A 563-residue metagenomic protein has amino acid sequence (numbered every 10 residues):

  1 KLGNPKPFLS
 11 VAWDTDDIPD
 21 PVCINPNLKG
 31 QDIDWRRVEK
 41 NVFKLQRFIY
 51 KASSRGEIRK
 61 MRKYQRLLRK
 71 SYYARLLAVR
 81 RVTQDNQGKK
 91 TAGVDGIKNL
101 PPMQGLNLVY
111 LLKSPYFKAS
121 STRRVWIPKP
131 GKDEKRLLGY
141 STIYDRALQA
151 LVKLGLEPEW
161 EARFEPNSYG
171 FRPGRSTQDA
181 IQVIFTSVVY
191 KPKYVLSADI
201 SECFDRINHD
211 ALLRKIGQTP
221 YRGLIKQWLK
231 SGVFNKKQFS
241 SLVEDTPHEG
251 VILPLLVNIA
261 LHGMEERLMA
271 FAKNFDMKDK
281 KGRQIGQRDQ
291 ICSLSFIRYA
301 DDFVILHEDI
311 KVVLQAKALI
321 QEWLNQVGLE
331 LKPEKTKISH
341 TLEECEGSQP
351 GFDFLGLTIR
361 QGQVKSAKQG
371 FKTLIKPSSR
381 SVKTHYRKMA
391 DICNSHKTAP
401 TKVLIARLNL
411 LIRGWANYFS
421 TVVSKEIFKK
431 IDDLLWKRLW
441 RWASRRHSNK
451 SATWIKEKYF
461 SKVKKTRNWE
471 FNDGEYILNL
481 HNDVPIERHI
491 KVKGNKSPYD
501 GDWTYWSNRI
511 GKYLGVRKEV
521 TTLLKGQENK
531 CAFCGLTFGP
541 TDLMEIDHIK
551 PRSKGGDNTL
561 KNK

Functional and structural regions predicted by a protein language model:
K1-K563: Non-catalytic terminal/accessory segments
